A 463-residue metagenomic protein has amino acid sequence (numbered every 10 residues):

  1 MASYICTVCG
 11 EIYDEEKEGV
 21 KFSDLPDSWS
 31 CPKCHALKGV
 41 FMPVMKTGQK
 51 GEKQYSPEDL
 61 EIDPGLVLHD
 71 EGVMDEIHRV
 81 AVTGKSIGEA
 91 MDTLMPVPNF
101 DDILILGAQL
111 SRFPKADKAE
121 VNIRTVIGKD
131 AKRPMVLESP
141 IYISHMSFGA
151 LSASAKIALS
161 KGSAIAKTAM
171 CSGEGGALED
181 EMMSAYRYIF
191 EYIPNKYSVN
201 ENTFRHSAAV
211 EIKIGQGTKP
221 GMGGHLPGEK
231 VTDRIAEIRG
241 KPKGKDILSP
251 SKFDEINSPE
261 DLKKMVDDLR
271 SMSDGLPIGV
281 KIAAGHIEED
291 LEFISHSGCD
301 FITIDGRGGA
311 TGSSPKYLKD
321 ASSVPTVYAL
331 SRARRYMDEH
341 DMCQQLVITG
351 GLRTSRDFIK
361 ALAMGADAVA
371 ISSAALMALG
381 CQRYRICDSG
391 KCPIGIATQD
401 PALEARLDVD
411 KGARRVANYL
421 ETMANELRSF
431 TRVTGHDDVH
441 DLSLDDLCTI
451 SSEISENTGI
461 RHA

Functional and structural regions predicted by a protein language model:
A2, D27, D388: Short metal-coordination and nucleic-acid-contact micro-motifs, chiefly zinc-binding Cys/His arrays
C6-C9, C31-C34: Short cysteine-rich clusters marking metal-coordination/redox-active sites
D14, S30, G39-M42, A397: Short functional micro-motifs and their immediate structural scaffolds
E18-S28: Short linker/helix segments within small regulatory modules
H35-T47: Short metal-binding segments enriched for Cys and/or His
T47-I141, H145, A150-K161, A169 (+5 more regions): Conserved, well-structured core domains of diverse proteins
E138, H145, A150-D268, M272-G279 (+1 more regions): Active-site-facing alpha/beta catalytic cores
P250-E404: Glycine-rich phosphate/ribose-binding loops and adjacent secondary-structure elements that form binding surfaces
